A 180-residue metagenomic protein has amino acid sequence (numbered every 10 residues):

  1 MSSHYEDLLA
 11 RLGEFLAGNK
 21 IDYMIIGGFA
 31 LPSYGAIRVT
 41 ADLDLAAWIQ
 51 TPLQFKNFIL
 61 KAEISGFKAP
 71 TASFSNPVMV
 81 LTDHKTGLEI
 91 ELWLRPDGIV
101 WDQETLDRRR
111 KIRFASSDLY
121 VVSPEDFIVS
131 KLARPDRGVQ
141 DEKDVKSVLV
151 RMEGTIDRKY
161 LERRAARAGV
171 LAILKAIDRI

Functional and structural regions predicted by a protein language model:
M1-I180: Compositionally biased terminal segments of proteins
